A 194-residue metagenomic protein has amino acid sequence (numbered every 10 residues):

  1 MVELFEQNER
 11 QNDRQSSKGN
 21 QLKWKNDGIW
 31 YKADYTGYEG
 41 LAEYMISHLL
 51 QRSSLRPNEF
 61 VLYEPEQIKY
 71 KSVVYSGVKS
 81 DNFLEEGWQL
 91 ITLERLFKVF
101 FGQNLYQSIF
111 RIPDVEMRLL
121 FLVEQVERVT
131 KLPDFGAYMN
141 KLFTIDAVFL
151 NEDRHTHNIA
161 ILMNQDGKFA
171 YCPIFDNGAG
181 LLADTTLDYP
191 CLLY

Functional and structural regions predicted by a protein language model:
M1-L105: Conserved ATP-binding subdomain of kinase catalytic cores across diverse folds
I29, I46, I68, I91 (+5 more regions): Weak global preference for isoleucine
N82-F143: ATP-dependent phospho-/nucleotidyl transfer catalytic cores
M117-A183: Conserved kinase catalytic-core segment
T186: A translation/RNA-centric and nucleic-acid-associated enzymatic feature enriched in Class II aminoacyl-tRNA synthetases
Y194: Conserved small/polar residues in nucleotide/adenosyl-binding loops
